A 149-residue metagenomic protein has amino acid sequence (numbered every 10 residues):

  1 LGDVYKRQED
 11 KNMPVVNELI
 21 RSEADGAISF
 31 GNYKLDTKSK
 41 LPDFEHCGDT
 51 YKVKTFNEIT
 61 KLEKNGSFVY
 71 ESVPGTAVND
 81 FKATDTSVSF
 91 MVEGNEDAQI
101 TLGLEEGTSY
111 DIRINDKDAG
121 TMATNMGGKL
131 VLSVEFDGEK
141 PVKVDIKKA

Functional and structural regions predicted by a protein language model:
L1-Y5: Short, small-residue-biased leader/transition segments that mark boundaries at the very start of proteins
K11-A77: Catalytic cores of secreted or luminal carbohydrate-active enzymes
E45-L62, S72, A98-I100, T124-A149: C-terminal beta-strand-rich structural cap/linker in extracellular carbohydrate-active enzymes
N57-L62, G66-D85, M91-E93, M122 (+1 more regions): Short loop/turn and low-complexity linker motifs enriched in small/turn-promoting residues
T86-V88, K129-L130: Hydrophobic residues embedded in beta-strands of well-ordered beta-sheets
M91-T108: Surface-exposed beta-strand/loop patches in extracellular or lumenal glycoproteins
R113-K117: Short strand-turn-strand beta-turns centered on an Asx-Gly dipeptide
